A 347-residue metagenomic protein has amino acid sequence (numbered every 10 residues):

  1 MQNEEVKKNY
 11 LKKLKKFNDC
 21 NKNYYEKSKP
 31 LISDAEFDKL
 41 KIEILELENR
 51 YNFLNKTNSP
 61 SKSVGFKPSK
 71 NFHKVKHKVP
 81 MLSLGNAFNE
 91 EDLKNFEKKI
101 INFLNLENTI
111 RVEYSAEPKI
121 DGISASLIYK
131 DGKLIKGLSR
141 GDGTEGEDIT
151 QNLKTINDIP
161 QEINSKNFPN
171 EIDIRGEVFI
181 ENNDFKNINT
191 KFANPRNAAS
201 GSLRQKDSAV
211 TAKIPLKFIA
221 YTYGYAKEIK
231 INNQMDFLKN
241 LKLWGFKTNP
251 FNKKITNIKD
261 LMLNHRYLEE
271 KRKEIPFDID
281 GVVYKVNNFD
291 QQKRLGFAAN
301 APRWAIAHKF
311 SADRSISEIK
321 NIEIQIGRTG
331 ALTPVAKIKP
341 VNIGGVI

Functional and structural regions predicted by a protein language model:
M1-I347: RNA/tRNA-interacting regions in translation and RNA-turnover enzymes
